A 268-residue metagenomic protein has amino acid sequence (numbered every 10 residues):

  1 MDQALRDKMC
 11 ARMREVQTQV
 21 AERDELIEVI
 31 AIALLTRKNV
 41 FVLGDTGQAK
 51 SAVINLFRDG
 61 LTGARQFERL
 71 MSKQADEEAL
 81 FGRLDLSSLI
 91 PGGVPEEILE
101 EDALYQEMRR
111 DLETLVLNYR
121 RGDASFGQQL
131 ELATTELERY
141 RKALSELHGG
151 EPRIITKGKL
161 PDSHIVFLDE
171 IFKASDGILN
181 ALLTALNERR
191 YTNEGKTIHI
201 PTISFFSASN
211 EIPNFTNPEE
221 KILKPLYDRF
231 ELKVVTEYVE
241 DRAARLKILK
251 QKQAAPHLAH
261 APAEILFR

Functional and structural regions predicted by a protein language model:
D2-D45: Pre-Walker A (pre-P-loop) alpha-helix and adjacent loop at the N terminus of AAA/AAA+ ATPase modules, a conserved
E25-I27, K73-D76, T192: Short acidic loop-to-helix transition motifs that present clustered carboxylates
A31-K73: Walker A/P-loop
F41, A52, A64-E68, S87-L99 (+3 more regions): Canonical AAA+ ATPase core
K73-E78, G82-T114: Internal, charge-rich low-complexity segments
V116-L130: Charged, low-complexity interaction regions
